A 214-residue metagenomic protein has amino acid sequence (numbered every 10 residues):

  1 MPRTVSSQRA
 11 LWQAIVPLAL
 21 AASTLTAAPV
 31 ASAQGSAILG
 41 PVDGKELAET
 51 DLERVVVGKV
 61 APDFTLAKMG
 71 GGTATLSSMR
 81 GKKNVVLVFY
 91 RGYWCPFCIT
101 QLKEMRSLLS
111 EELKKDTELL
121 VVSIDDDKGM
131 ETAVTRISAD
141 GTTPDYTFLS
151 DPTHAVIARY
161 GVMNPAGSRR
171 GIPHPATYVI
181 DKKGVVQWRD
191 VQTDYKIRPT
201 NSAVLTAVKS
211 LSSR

Functional and structural regions predicted by a protein language model:
P2-T65: N-terminal targeting signals for export/organelle localization
T65-V85: A short beta-strand-turn-helix
S78-M105: Short active-site neighborhood of thiol/selenol oxidoreductases, capturing the structured segment around
T100-F148, H154-R159: Structural microenvironment flanking redox-active thiols in thiol-disulfide oxidoreductases
T143-T147, N164-Y178: Structural micro-motif
G171-R214: Thiol-/selenol-based redox modules, centered on thioredoxin-like and closely related oxidoreductase domains
